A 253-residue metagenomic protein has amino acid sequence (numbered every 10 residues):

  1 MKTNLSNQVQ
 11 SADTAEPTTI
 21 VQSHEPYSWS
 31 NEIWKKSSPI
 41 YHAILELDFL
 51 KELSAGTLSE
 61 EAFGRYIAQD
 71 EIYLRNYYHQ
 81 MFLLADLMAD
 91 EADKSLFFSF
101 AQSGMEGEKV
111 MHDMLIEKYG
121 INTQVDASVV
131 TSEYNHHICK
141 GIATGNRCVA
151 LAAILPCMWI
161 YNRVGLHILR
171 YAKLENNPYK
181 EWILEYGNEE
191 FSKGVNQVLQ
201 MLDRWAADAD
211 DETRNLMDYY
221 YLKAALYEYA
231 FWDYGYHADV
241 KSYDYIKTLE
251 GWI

Functional and structural regions predicted by a protein language model:
K2-A43: N-terminal capping/interface segment
D13, P17-S28, H137-I138, R147 (+2 more regions): Hydrophobic alpha-helical segments
P17, W34-L58, Y77, L199-D208: Short alpha-helical hairpin
V21-H24, A92-K193, L222, L226: Active-site-proximal alpha-helical scaffolds that flank and shape metal-associated catalytic sites
S38-A43, T57-L87, E106, A152-N162: Alpha-helical bundle segments that constitute or directly flank the non-heme di-iron/ferroxidase center
R65-N76, S99, S103, L216-K223 (+1 more regions): A non-catalytic, amphipathic alpha-helix used as a structural packing/dimerization or gating element in enzyme scaffolds
F191-L222: Long amphipathic all-alpha helical oligomerization modules
D218-I253: Acidic, carboxylate-rich catalytic segments that either coordinate divalent cations
